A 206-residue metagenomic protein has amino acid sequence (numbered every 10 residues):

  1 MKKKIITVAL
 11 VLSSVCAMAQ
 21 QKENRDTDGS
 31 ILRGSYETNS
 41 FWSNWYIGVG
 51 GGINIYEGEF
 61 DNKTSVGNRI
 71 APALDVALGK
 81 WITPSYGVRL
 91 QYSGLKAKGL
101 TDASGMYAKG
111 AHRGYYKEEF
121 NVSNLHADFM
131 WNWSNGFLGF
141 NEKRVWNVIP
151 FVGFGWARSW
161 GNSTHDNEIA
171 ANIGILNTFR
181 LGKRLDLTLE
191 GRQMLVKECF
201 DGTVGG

Functional and structural regions predicted by a protein language model:
Q20-G79: Short glycine/proline- and aromatic-enriched beta-strand/turn motifs that initiate or cap beta-hairpins
G34-N44, S85, N135-N147, L181-R184: Short loop/turn motifs that connect adjacent beta-strands in outer-membrane beta-barrel proteins
S43, V66-L74, N121-L125, W146 (+2 more regions): Residues that define the transmembrane beta-barrel architecture of outer-membrane proteins
Y46-G48, G87-R89, N147-F151, D186-T188: Residue-level detector of the transmembrane beta-barrel scaffold of outer-membrane proteins
V49-I53, V76-K80, A127-W133, V152-W156 (+4 more regions): Residues on the lipid-exposed face of transmembrane beta-strands in outer-membrane beta-barrel proteins
G51-E57, Y92-K98, W133-N135, F154-W160 (+1 more regions): Transmembrane beta-strands of outer-membrane beta-barrel pores
E59-S65, L100-K109, N141-K143, G161-A171 (+1 more regions): Outer-membrane beta-barrel translocator domains and adjoining extracellular loop/strand segments of Gram-negative
S65-D128, M194: Glycine- and aromatic-enriched membrane insertion/assembly motifs of diderm outer-membrane and organelle channel
